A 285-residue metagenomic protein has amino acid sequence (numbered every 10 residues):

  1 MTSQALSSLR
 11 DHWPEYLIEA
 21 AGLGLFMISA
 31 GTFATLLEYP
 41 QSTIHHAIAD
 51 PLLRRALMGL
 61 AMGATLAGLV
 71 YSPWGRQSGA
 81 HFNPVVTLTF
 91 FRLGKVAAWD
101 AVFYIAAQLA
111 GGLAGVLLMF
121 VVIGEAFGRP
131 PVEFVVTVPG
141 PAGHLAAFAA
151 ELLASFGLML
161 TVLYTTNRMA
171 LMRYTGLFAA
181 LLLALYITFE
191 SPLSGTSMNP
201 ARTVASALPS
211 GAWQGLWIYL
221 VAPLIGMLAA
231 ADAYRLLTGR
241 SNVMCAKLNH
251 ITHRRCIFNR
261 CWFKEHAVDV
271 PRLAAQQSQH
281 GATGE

Functional and structural regions predicted by a protein language model:
M1-E285: Membrane-interface helix-loop junctions and terminal tails of multi-pass membrane proteins
